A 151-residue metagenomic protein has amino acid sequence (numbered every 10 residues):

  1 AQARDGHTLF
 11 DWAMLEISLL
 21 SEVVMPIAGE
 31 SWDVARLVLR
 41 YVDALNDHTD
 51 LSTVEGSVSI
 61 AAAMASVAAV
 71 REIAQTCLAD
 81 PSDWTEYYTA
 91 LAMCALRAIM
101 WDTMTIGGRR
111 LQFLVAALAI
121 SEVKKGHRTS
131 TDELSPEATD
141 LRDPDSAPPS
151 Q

Functional and structural regions predicted by a protein language model:
A1-A3: Activation of the activation-loop gatekeeper triad in protein kinase-fold domains
D5, L9-S59, A92-M100: Active-site activation/catalytic loop segments of kinase-like enzymes and analogous catalytic loops in related
L51-P149: ATP/Mg2+ or Mg2+-diphosphate-binding catalytic cores that bind nucleotide phosphates or diphosphates via glycine-rich
